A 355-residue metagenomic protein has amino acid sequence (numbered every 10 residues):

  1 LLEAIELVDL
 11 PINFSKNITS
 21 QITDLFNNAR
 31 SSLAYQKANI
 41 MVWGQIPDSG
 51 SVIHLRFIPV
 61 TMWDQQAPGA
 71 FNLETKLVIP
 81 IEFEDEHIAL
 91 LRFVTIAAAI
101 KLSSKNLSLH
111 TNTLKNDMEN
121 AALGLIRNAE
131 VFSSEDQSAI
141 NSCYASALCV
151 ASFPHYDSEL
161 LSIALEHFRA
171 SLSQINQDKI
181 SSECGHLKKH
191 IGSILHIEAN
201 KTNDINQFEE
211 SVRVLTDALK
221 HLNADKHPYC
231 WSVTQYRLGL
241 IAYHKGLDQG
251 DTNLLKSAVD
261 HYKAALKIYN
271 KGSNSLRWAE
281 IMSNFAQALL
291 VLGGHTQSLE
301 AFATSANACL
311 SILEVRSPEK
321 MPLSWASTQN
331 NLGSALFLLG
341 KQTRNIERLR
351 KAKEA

Functional and structural regions predicted by a protein language model:
L1-A29, I46-G50: Short beta-strand->alpha-helix linker/helix-N-cap micro-motif that forms a surface specificity/interaction loop
T61-C143, A147: C-terminal/domain-edge helix-coil "capping" segments
I81-F83, A122-Q137, P154-H155, A170-C184 (+6 more regions): Flexible helix-coil transition and linker loops at the boundaries of alpha-helical arrays
A89, K115, V131-S134, N141 (+12 more regions): Inter-repeat boundary and helix-capping residues of tandem alpha-helical solenoids
I100-N116, C149-S162, H196-E210, Y243-S257 (+2 more regions): Short coil/turn connectors between adjacent alpha-helices in alpha-solenoid helical repeat scaffolds
S108-I194, K201-N206: Alpha-solenoid helical-repeat scaffolds
E119-A122, L161, F168, I175 (+10 more regions): Hydrophobic/aromatic packing residues within the alpha-helices of TPR/SEL1-like helical repeat arrays
A139-F153, S182-N200, Y229-L247, L276-V291 (+1 more regions): Conserved alpha-helical positions within TPR/SEL1-like repeat arrays
